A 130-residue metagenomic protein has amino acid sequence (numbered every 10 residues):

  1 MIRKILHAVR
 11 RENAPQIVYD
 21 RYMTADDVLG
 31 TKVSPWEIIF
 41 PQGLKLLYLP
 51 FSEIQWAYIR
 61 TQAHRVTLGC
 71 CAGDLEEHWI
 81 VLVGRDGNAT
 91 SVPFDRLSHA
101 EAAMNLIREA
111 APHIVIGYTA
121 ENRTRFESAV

Functional and structural regions predicted by a protein language model:
M1-P35: Anionic N-terminal interaction surfaces
I2, W56-V130: Acidic, Ser/Thr- and proline-rich intrinsically disordered linker/docking segments of eukaryotic scaffolds
H7, R11-E12, S34-E37, S98-A102 (+1 more regions): Proteins with a high burden of low-complexity, intrinsically disordered sequence enriched in S/T/G/P/A and R, requiring
V18, G43-L44, N122-T124: Short A/G/S/P-biased low-complexity tracts
V18-R21, L47, G117: Intrinsically disordered, low-complexity N-terminal regions enriched in serine/proline/glycine with scattered basic
D20, W36, R85-A89: Generic, low-specificity signal for short hydrophobic/alpha-helical stretches with a mild N-terminal bias, encompassing
G30, S34-C70: Phosphoinositide-binding peripheral membrane targeting modules
